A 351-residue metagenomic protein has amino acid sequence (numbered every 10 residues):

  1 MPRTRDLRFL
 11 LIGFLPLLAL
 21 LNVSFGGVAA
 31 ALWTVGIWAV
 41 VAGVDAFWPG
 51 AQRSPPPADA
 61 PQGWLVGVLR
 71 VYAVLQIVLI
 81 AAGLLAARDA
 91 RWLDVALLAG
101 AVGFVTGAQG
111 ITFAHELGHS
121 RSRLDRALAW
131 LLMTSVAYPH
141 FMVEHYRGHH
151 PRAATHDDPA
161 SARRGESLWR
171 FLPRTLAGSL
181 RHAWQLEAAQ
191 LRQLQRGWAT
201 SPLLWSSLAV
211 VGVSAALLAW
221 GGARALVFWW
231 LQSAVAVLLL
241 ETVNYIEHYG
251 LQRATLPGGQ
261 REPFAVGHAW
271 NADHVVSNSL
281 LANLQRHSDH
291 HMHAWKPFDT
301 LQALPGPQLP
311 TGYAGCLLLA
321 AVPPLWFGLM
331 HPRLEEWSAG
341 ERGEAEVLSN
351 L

Functional and structural regions predicted by a protein language model:
P2-L20, S122-D125, A129-W130, T134-S201 (+1 more regions): Cytosolic/stromal cytosol-facing helical appendages immediately following the last transmembrane segment
P2-W48, G63-D89, L93-G107, A199-T242 (+1 more regions): Alpha-helical bilayer-embedded segments of polytopic membrane proteins, i.e., transmembrane/intramembrane helices
F47-P61, Q252: Membrane-helix interface/capping segments
P55-L176: Intramembrane catalytic core of multi-pass membrane enzymes that act on lipidic substrates
A108-T112, W229, S279, N283 (+1 more regions): Short alpha-helical catalytic segment bearing the HExxH-like zincin motif of zinc-dependent metalloproteases
